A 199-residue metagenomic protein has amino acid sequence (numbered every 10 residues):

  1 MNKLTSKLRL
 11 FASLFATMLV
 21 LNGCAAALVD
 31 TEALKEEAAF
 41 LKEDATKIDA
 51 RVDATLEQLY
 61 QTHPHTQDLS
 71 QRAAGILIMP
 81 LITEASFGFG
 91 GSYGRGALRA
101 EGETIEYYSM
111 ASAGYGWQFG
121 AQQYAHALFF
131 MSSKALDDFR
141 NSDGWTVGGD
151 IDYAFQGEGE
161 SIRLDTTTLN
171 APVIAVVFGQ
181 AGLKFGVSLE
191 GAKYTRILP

Functional and structural regions predicted by a protein language model:
N2-A12: Bacterial N-terminal signal peptides that target proteins for export
A12-S13, S70: Residue-level detector of transmembrane insertion/anchoring sites
L14-M18, I76: Hydrophobic alpha-helical membrane-embedded or membrane-associated segments
V20-G23: C-terminal motif of bacterial Sec signal peptides marking the signal peptidase cleavage site
A25-P199: Small-residue-enriched, tightly packed secondary-structure blocks
